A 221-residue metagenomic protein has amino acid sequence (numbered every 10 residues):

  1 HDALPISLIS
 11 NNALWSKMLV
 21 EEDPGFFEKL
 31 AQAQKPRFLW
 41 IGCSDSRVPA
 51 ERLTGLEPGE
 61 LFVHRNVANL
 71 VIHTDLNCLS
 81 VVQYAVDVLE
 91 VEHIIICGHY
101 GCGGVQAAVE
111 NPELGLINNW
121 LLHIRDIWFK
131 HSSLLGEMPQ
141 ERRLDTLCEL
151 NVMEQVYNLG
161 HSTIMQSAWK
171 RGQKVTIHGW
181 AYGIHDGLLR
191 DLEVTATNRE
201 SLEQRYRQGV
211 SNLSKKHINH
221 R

Functional and structural regions predicted by a protein language model:
H1-L4: Short, small-residue-biased leader/transition segments that mark boundaries at the very start of proteins
I6-D23: Membrane-anchoring hydrophobic helices of lipid-metabolizing enzymes
N12, W40, H64, I96 (+3 more regions): Divalent metal-coordination and catalytic microenvironments
V20-L79: Conserved beta-strand-loop surface patch within small alpha/beta domains used for substrate/adaptor or ligand engagement
C43-D45, N66-V67, H99, W180 (+1 more regions): Fold-independent oxyanion-binding glycine-rich loops and adjacent beta-strand/coil segments at enzyme active sites
E57-R142, E154, A196-T197, L202-R221: Short HxH-centered metal-ligating active-site micro-motif
R125-H178: Polyanion-binding loop/helix "lid" in catalytic or ligand-binding cores
K170-T195: GST superfamily/GST-like fold recognition
